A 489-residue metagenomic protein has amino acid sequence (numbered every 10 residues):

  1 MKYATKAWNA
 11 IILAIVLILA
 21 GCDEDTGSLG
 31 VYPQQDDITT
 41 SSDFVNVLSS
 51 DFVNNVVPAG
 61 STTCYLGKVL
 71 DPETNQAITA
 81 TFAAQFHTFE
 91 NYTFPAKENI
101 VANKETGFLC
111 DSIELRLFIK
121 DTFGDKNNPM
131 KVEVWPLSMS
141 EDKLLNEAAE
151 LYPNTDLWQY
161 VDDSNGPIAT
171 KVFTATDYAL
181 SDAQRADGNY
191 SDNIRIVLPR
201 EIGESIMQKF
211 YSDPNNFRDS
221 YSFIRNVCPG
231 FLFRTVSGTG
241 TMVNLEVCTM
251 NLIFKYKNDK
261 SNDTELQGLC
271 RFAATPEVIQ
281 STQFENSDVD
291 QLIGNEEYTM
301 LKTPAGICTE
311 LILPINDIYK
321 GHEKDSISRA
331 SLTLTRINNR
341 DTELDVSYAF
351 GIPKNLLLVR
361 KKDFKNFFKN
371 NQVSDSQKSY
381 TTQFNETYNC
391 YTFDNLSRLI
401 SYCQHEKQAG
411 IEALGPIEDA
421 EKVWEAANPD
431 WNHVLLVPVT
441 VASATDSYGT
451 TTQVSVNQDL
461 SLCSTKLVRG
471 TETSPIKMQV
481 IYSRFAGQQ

Functional and structural regions predicted by a protein language model:
K2-Q489: Secreted, disulfide-rich extracellular signaling modules
